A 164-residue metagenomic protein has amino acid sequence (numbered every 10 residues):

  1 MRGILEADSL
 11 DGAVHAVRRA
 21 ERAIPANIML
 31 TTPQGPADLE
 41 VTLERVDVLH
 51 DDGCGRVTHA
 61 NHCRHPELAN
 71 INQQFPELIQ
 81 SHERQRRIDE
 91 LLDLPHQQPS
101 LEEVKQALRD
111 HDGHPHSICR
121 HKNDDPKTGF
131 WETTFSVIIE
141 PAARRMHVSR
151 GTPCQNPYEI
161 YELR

Functional and structural regions predicted by a protein language model:
M1: Conserved short S/T/G-enriched processing/targeting/catalytic segments and their helical context
I4-R164: C-terminus-biased signal that marks the final domain/tail of proteins
